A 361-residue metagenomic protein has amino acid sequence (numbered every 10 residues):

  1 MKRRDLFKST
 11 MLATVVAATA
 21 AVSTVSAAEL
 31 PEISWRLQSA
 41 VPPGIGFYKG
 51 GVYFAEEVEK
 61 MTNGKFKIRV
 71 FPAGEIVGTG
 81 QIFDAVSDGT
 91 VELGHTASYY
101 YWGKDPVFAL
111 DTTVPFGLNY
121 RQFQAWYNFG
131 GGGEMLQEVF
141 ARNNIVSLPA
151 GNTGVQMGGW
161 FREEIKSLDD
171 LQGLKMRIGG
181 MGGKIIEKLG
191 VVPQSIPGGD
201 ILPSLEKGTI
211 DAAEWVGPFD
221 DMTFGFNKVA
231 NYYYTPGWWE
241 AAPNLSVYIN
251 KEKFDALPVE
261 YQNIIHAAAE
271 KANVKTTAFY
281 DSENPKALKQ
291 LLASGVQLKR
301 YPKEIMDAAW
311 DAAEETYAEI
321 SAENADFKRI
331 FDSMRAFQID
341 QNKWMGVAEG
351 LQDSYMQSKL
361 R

Functional and structural regions predicted by a protein language model:
K2-A17, A27-F123, G131-R361: N-terminal secretory/targeting leader peptides
V22-T24: N-terminal signal peptide c-region/cleavage motif recognized by signal peptidases
